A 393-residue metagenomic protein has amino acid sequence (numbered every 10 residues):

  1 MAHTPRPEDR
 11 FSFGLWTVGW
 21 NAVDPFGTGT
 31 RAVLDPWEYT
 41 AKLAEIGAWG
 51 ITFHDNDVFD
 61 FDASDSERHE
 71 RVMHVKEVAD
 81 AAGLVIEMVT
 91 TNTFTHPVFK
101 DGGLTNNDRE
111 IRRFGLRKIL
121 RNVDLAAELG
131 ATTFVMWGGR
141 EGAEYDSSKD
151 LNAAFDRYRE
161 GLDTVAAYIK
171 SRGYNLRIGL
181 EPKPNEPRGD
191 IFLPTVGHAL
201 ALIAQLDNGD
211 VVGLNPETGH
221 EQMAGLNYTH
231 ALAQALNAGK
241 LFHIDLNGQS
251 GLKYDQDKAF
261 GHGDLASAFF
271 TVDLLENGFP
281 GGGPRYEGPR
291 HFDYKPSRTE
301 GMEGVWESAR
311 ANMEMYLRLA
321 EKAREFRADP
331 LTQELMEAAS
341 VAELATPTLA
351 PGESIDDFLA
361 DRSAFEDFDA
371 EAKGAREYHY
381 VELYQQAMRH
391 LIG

Functional and structural regions predicted by a protein language model:
M1-W49, F61, S66, E70-M73 (+5 more regions): Histidine-acidic metal/acid-base catalytic patches
E8, T17-G19, E45-D156, G282: Structural motif corresponding to the early beta-alpha repeats
T40, E87, R112, L116-K118 (+3 more regions): Functionally constrained cores in energy, signaling, and assembly domains
I51-D55, M136, L180-K183, L214-E217 (+1 more regions): Short beta-strands and strand-loop turn motifs
A126, F134-G138, N152-N185: Glycine/proline-rich, flexible active-site/cofactor-binding loop segments that harbor closely spaced acidic
